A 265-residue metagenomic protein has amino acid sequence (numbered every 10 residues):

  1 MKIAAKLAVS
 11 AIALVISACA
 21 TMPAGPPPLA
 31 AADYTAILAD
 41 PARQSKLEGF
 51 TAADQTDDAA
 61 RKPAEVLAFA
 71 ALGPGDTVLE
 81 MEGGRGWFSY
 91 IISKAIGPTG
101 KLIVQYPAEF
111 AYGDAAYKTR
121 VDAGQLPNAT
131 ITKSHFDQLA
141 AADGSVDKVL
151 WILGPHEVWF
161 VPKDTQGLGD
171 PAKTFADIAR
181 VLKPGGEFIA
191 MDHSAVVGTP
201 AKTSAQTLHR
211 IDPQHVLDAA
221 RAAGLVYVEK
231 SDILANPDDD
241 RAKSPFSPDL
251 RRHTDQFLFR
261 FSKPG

Functional and structural regions predicted by a protein language model:
V15-A18: C-terminal motif of bacterial Sec signal peptides marking the signal peptidase cleavage site
A20-M22: Bacterial signal peptide processing site
A32-F69, G73: Class I SAM-dependent methyltransferase Rossmann-like catalytic core, especially the SAM/SAH-binding loop
G75, P98-G100, L182-F188: Short glycine-dipeptide loop
G75-G84: Conserved class I S-adenosyl-L-methionine
S93-K94, T165-P184: A short glycine-rich, Lys/Arg-flanked "PGG" loop and its adjoining helix->strand segment in the class I
L139-V149, L153: A short acidic, Gly/Pro-enriched loop at the edge of an enzyme's catalytic core that lines a small-molecule cofactor
D238-G265: Core SAM-dependent methyltransferase catalytic element
